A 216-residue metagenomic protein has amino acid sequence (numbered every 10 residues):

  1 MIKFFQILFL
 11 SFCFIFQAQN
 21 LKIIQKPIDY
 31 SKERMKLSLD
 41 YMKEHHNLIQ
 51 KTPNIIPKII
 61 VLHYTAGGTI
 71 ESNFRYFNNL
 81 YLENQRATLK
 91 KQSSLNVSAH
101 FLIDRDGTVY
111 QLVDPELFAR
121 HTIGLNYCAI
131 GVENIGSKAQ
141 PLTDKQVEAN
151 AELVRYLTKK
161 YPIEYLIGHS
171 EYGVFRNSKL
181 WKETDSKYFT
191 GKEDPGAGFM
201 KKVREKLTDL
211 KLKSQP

Functional and structural regions predicted by a protein language model:
M1-N20: Bacterial Sec-dependent N-terminal signal peptides
Q19-H121: N-terminal catalytic cores of peptidoglycan-degrading enzymes
Q19-K36, K138-P216: Basic/polar, cationic surfaces and motifs that engage anionic cell-wall and phosphate/carboxylate ligands
L48-I49, S98-A99, N134-T143: Second-shell loop/turn segments in exported
P53-I55, S94, L125, A139-V147: Solvent-exposed, acidic/flexible segments
K58, V97, C128-I130, P162: Envelope-exposed proteins and targeting segments
A66, C128-A139: Cell-envelope and extracellular/periplasmic
